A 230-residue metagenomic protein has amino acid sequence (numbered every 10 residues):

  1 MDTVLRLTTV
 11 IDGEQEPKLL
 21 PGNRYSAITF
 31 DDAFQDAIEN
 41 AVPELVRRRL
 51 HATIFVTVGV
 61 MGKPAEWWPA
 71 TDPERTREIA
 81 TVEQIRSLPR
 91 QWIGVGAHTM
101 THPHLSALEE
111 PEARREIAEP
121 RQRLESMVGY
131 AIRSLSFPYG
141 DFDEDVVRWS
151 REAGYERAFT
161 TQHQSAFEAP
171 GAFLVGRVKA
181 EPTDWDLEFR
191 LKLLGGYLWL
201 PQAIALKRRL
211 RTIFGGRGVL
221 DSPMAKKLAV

Functional and structural regions predicted by a protein language model:
M1-T29, Q35-D36, N40, A107-S134 (+1 more regions): C-terminal active-site subregion of NodB/CE4 polysaccharide deacetylases
N23-S26, V46-D143, A172-V175: Metal-dependent polysaccharide deacetylase catalytic core of the NodB/CE4 family, i.e., the active-site-bearing domain
F34-Q35, T101: Short active-site segment of divalent metal-dependent hydrolases/proteases that encodes the spacing between
E44-R47, A153: Glycine-rich, phosphate-binding/catalytic loops in enzymes
